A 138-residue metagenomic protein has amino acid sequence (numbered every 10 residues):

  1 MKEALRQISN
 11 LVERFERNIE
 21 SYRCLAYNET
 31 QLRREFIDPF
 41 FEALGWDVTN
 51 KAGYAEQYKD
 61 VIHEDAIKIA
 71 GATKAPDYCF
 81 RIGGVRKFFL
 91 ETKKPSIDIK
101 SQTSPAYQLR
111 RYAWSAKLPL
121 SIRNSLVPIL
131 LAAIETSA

Functional and structural regions predicted by a protein language model:
M1-L120, I134-S137: A short, conserved, highly charged catalytic patch centered on acidic carboxylates
R123-V127: Extended catalytic cores and adjacent scaffolds of nucleotide/polyanion-binding enzymes
I129-A132: Structural motif
